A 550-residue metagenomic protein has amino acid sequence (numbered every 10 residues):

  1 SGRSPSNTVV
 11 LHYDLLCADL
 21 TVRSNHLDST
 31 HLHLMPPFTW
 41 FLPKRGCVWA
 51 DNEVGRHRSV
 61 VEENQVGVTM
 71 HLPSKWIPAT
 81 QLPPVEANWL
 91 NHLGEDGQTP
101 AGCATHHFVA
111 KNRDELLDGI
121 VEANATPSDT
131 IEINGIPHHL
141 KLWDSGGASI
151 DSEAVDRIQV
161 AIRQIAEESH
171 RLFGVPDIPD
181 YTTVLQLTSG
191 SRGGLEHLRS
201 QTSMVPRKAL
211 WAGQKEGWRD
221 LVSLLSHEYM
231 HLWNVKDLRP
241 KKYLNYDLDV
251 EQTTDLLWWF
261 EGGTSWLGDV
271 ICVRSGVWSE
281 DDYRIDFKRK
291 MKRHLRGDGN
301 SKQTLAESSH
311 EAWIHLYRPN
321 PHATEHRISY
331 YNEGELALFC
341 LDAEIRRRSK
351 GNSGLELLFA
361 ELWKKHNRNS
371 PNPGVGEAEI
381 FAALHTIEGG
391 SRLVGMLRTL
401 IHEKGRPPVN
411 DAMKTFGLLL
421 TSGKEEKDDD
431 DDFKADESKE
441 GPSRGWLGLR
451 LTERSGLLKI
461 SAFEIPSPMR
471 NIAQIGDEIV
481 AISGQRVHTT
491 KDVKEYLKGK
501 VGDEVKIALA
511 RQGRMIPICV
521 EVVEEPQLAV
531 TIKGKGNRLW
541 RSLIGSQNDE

Functional and structural regions predicted by a protein language model:
S1-T30: A surface-exposed beta-strand-loop module
L16, C47, G55, E63-A79 (+8 more regions): Zn2+-dependent metallopeptidase catalytic core
C17-D19, S74-W76, F173-D177, E228-D237 (+8 more regions): A generic secondary-structure signal for well-formed alpha-helical elements
L34-W40, L117-I133: Edge strands and adjacent loops of beta-rich recognition modules
T130-L256, G263: Juxtacatalytic substrate-recognition/specificity segment
L195, G217-L225, Q252-F260, H322-E333 (+3 more regions): Secondary-structure capping and boundary motifs in well-ordered enzyme cores
Q201-S203, K208, D237-L238, D249-N300: Post-HExxH zinc-binding segment in Zn-dependent metallohydrolases
G268, W278-E550: C-terminal recognition in membrane/secretory proteostasis and scaffolding
